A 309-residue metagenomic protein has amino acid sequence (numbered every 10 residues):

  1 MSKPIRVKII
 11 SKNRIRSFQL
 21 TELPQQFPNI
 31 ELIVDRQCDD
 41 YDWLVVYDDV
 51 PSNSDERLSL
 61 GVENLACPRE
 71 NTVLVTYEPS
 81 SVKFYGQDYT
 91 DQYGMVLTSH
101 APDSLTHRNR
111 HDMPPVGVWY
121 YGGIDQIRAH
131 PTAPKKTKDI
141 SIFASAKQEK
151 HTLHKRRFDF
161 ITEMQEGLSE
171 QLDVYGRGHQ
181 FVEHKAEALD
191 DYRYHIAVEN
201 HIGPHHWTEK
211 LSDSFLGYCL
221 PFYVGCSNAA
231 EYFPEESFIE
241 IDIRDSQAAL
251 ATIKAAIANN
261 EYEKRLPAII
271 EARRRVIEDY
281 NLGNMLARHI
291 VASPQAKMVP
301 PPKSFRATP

Functional and structural regions predicted by a protein language model:
S2-T76, G86-Y175, H184-P309: Pol beta-like nucleotidyltransferase catalytic core
S81-Y85: Terminal end segments
H179-F181: Short acidic loop-to-helix transition motifs that present clustered carboxylates
